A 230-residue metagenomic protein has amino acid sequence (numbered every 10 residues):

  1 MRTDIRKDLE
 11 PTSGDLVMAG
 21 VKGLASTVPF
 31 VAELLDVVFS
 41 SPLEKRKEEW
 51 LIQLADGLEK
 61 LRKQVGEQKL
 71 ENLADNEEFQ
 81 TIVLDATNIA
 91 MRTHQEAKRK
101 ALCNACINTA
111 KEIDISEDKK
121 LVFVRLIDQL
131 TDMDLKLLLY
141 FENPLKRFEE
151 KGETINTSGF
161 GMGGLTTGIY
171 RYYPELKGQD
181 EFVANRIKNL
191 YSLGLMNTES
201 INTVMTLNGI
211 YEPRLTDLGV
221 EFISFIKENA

Functional and structural regions predicted by a protein language model:
R2-L58: Membrane-inserting effector segments that mediate pore formation, membrane fusion, or transient membrane insertion
L9, L16, G20, F39 (+11 more regions): Non-transmembrane, amphipathic alpha-helical segments
V17, V21-L24, V31, L35 (+8 more regions): Short runs of predominantly hydrophobic/aromatic residues within well-ordered alpha helices that form helix-helix
L24, G57, Q64, A105 (+1 more regions): Residues that form generic nucleotide/phosphate-binding pockets
S41, L61-Q64, Q68-E71, I89 (+4 more regions): Surface-exposed polar/charged interaction patches
P42-D85: Amphipathic, membrane-active segments
Q80-K111: N-terminal leader segment of winged-helix/HTH proteins
K100-A230: Long, helix-rich, hydrophobic modules that act as membrane-proximal anchors or helical bundle/coiled-coil regulators
